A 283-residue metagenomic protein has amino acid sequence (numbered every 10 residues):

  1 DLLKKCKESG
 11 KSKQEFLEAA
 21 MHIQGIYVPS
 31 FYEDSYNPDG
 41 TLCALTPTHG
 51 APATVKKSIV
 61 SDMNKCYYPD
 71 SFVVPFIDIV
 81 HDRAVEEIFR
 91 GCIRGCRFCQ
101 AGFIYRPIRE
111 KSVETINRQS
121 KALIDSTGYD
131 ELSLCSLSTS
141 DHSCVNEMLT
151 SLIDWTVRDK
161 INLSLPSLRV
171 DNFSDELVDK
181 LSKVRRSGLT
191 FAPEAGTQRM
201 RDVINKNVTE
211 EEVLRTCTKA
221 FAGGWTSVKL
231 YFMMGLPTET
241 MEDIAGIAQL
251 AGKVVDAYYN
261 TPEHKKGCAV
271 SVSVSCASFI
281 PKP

Functional and structural regions predicted by a protein language model:
D1, P29, G102, C135 (+3 more regions): Conserved residues at the C-terminal ends of beta-strands
D1-A101, P107-I108: Acidic, low-complexity intrinsically disordered segments
I26, C92, C96, I116 (+2 more regions): Conserved hydrophobic/aromatic pocket- or pore-lining residues that grip, position, or stack substrates in active sites
Y27-P29, Y67, C135, P166 (+1 more regions): Residues in well-ordered beta-strands of folded domains
D70, R90-C92, C96, R185 (+2 more regions): Short, small-residue-rich loop/turn micro-motifs
P75-F76, K111-K121, D125, M148: Ferredoxin-type iron-sulfur electron-transfer modules in oxidoreductases and energy-metabolism complexes
K121-S273, P281: Conserved SAM/AdoMet-binding glycine-rich loop
